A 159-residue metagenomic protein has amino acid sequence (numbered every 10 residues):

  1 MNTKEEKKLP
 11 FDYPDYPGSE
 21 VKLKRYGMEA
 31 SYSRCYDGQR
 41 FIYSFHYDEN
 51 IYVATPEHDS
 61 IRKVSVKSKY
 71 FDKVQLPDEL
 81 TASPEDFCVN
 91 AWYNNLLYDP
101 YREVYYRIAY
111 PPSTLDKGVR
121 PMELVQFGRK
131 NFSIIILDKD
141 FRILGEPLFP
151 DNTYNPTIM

Functional and structural regions predicted by a protein language model:
M1-K4, E49, V53, M122-R142: Beta-propeller blade signature
N2-T3, D37, Y47, E57 (+2 more regions): Short loop/turn segments that connect beta-strands within the blades of beta-propeller domains, predominantly WD40
E6-G27, R62-C88, P147-Y154: Surface-exposed loop and turn segments in beta-propeller and other repeat-based domains that flank or scaffold
K24-G38, S44, V89-R102, I158-M159: Structural signature of eukaryotic scaffold interfaces centered on beta-propeller domains
F41-I42, D86-F87, P121-F127: Short consensus segments that form the blades of beta-propeller domains, in both extracellular/periplasmic
Y43-H46, I108-A109: Conserved beta-strand positions in repeat-built beta-propeller and related beta-rich domains
A109-R129: Short, conserved, GDST-rich strand-edge loop motifs in beta-rich repeat architectures
K139-M159: Long, positively charged, glycine-interspersed low-complexity recognition regions
